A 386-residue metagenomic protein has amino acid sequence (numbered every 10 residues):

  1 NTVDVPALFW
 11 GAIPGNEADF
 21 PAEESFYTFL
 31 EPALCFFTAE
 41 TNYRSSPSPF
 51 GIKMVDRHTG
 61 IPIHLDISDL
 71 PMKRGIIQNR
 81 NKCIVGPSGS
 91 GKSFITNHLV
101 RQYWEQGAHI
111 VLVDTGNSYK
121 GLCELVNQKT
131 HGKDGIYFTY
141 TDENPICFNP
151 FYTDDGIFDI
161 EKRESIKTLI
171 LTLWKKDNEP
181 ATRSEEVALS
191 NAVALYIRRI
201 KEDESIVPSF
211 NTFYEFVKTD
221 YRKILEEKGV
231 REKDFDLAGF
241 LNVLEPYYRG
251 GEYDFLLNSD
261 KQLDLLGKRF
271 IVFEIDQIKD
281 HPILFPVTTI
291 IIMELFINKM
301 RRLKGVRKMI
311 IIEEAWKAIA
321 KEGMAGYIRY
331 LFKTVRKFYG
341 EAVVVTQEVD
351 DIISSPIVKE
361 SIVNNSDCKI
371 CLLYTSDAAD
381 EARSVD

Functional and structural regions predicted by a protein language model:
N1-D4: N-terminal "pre-motor" subdomain/linker immediately upstream of P-loop NTPase catalytic cores
P6-I63, D69, K120-K133, Y140-G340 (+3 more regions): P-loop NTPase motor domains
F50-T139: Glycine-rich phosphate-binding loop of nucleotide-binding enzymes
Y140-T141, K369-L373: Conserved AAA+ ATPase "SRH/arginine-finger" region at the nucleotide-binding site
E348-S355: Canonical AAA+ ATPase core
E360-I370: A short helix-turn-beta junction within AAA+ P-loop NTPase domains corresponding to the substrate/partner-engaging
Y374-A379: Conserved small/polar residues in nucleotide/adenosyl-binding loops
